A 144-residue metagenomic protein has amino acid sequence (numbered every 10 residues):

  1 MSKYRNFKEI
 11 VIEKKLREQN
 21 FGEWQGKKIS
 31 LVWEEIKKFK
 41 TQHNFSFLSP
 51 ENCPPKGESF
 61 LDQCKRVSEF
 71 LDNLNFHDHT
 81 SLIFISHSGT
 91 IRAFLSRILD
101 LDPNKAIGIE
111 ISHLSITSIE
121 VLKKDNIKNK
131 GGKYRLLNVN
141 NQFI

Functional and structural regions predicted by a protein language model:
M1-K40: Phosphate-coordination/substrate-recognition cap region in phosphate-metabolizing enzymes
K3-Y4, N73, R97-L101, L122: Active-site catalytic microenvironments for nucleophilic, acid-base chemistry
K40-D62: Short glycine/proline- and acidic residue-enriched helix-loop micro-motifs that form flexible lids or anion-recognition
C64, S68-F76: Generic structural signal for well-ordered alpha-helical scaffold segments
D78-S86: Generic beta-sheet signal
D102-I127: Domain-level recognition of soluble alpha/beta enzyme cores, biased toward histidine phosphatases/phosphomutases
K128-I144: Acidic, His/Gly-rich catalytic cores of divalent-metal-dependent hydrolytic chemistry
